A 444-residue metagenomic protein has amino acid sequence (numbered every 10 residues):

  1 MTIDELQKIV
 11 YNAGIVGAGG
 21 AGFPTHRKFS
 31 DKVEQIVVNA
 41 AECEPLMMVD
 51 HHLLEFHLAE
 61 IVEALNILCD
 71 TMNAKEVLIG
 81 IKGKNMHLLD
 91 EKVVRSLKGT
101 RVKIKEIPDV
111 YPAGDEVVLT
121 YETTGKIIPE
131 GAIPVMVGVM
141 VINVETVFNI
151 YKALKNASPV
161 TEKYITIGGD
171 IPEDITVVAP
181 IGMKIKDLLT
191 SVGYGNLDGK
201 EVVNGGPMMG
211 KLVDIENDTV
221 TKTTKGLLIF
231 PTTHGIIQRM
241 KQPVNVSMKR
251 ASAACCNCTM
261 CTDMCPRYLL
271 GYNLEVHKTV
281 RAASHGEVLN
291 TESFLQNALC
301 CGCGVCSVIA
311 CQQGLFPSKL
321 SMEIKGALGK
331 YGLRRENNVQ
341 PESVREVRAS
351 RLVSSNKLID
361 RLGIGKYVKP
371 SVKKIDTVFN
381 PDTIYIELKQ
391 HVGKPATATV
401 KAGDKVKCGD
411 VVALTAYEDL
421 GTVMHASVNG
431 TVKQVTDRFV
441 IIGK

Functional and structural regions predicted by a protein language model:
V38-D50, I171: Gly-rich Lys/Arg/Thr-decorated short loops/hinges at beta-loop-alpha junctions or inter-strand turns that position
K75-D187, S191-D198, G206-P207, P231: Hydrophobic alpha-helical positions that pack around
K126-P129, N143, R335-V378, V440-I441: Extended boundary segments
F230-S252, T262, R267-V344, P381: Ferredoxin-type iron-sulfur electron-transfer modules in oxidoreductases and energy-metabolism complexes
K373-K394, T415, G421-A426: Short beta-strand-turn/beta-hairpin segments enriched in glycine/proline and small hydrophobics that form edge-strand
A396-K405, G409: Short histidine-centered loop motifs in beta-beta connectors
K407-G421, F439-I441: Short hydrophobic beta/alpha edge segments that flank linear recognition/processing sites
G430-V432: Conserved hydrophobic positions within beta-strands
